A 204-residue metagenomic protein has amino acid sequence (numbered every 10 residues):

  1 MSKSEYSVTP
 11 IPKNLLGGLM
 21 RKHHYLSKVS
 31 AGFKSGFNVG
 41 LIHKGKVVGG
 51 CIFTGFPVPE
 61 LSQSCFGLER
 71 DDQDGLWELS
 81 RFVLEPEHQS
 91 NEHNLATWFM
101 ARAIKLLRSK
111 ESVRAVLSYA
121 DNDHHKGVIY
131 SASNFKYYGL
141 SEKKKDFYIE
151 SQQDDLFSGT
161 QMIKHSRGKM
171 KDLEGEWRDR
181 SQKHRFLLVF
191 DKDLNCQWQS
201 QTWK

Functional and structural regions predicted by a protein language model:
M1-K34, Q201: Short amphipathic alpha-helix that is part of the acyltransferase structural core
P10, T54-R178: Acyl-donor binding region in acyl/amide transferases
M20, S35-G55: Conserved beta-hairpin
V29-K34, K44, R178-R180: A short catalytic or substrate-binding loop motif that flags glycine-/basic-rich loops and adjacent residues that bind
G36, S181-F186: Short hydrophobic/aromatic beta-strand or adjacent loop that forms the aromatic wall/cage of a ligand/substrate-binding
G175-E176, R180-K183, L194-N195: C-terminal accessory module of base-excision DNA glycosylases/AP lyases that mediates lesion recognition and DNA
L187-K192: Short beta-strand-to-coil "C-cap" segments at the C-terminal boundary of structured domains/repeats, marking
D193-K204: C-terminal/domain-terminus segments
